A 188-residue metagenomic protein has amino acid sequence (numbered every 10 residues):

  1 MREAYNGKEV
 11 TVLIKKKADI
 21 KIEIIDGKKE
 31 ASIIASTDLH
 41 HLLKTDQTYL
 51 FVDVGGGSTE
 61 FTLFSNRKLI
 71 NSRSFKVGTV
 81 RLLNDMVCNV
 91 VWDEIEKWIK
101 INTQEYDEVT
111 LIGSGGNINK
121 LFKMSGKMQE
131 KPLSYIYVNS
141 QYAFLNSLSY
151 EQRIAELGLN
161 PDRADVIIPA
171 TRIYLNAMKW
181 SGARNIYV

Functional and structural regions predicted by a protein language model:
R2-T48, L63-V188: Helical "lid/coupling" subdomains associated with nucleotide-phosphate turnover
V52-S58, S114-N117: A short acidic Gly-Thr/Ser loop motif
